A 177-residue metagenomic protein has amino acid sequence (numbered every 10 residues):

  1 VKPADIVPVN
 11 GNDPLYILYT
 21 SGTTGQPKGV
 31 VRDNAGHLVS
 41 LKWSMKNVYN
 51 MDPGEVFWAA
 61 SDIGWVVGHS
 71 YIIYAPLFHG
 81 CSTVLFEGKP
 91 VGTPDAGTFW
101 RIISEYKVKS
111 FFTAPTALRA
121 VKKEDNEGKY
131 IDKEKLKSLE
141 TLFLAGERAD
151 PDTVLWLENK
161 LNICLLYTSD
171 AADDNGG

Functional and structural regions predicted by a protein language model:
V1-Y19, Q26, L41, N50-V56: Conserved pre-ATP/AMP-binding loop-to-beta segment of ANL
I6, W100, I131-K133: Short hydrophobic/charged patches on amphipathic alpha-helices used for structural packing and interfaces
I17-V30, M45, T168-D173: Conserved adenylation A10 loop of the ANL superfamily
R32, A59-A60, F86-E87, L144-A145: Thr-Gly-centered strand-to-loop micro-motif
A35, T116-R119, E147: Alpha-helix/helix-capping structural signal
H37-L38, T168: Adenylate-forming
L38-V56, V66-K109, K123-D125: Conserved AMP-binding/adenylation subdomain of ANL enzymes
C81, K109-F112, K122-A171: Gly/Ser/Thr-rich phosphate-binding loop
